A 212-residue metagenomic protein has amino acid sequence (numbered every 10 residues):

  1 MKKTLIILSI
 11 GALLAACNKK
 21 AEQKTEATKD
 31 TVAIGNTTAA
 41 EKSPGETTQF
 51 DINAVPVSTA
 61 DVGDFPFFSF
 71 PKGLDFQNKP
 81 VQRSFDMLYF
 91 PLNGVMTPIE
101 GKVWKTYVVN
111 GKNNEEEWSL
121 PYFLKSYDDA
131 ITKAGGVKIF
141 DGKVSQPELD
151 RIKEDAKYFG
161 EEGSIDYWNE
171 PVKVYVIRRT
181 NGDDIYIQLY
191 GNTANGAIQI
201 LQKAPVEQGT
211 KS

Functional and structural regions predicted by a protein language model:
M1-T4, N18-K19: Positively charged n-region of N-terminal signal peptides that target proteins for export
L5-I6, E115: Generic detector of short alpha-helix boundary/capping microenvironments and adjacent low-complexity segments
I7-A12: Bacterial N-terminal signal peptides
L14-A16: C-terminal motif of bacterial Sec signal peptides marking the signal peptidase cleavage site
N18-S212: An acidic-aromatic pocket/loop used at catalytic or ligand-binding sites
